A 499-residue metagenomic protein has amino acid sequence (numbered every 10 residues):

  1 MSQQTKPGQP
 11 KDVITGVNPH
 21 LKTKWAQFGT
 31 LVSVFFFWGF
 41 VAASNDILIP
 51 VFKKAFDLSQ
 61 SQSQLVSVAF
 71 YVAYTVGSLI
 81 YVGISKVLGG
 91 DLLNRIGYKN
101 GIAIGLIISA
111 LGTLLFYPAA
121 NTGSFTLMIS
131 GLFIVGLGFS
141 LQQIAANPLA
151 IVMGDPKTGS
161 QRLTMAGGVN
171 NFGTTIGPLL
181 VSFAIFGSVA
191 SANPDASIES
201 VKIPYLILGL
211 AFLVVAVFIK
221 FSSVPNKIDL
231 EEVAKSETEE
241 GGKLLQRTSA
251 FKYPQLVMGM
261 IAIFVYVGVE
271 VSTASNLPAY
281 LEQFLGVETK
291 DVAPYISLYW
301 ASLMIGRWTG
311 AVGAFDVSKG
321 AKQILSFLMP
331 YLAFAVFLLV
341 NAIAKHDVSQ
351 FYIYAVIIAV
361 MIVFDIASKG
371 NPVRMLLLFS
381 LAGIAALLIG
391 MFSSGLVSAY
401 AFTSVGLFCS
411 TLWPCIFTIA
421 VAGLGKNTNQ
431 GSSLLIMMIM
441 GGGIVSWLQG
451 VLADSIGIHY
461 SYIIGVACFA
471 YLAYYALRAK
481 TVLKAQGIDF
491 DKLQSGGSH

Functional and structural regions predicted by a protein language model:
M1-W38, K54, R247-T248: Cytosolic juxtamembrane N-terminal segment immediately preceding the first transmembrane helix of multi-pass
A26-L58, S78-Y81, G177, T273-L281: Extracytoplasmic
N45-I49, P178, T248-A311, L339-I343: Extracytoplasmic gate region of multi-pass secondary transporters
Q64-G90, S297-T309, G441: Central cavity-lining transmembrane alpha-helices of secondary-active solute carriers, predominantly the Major
S78-T126: Conserved MFS/SLC helix-loop-helix module at the cytosolic interface between two early adjacent transmembrane helices
I107-T122, F334-D347, I362-S368, A382-S394: C-terminal ends and interior cores of transmembrane alpha-helices in multi-pass membrane transporters/permeases
L141-D155, S410-G425: Intracellular juxtamembrane helix-capping segments at the cytosolic ends of symmetry-related transmembrane helices
A166-K227: Helix-loop-helix hairpin linking two adjacent transmembrane segments in secondary transporters
